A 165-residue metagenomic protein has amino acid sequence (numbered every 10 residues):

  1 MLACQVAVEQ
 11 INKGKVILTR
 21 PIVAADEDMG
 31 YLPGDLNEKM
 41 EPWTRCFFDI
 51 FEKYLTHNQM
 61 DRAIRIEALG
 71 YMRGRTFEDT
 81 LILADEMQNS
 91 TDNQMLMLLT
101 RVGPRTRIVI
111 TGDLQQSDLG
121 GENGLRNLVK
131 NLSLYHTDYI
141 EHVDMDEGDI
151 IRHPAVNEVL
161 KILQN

Functional and structural regions predicted by a protein language model:
M1-N165: Conserved helicase motor core of SF1/SF2 NTP-dependent helicases
